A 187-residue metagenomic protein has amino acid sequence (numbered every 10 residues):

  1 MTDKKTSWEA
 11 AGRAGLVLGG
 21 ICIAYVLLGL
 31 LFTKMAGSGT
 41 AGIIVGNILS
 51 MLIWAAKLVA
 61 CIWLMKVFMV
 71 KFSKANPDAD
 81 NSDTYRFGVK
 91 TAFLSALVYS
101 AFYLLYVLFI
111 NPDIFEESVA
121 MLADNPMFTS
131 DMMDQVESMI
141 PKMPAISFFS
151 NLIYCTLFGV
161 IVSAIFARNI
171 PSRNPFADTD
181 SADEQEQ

Functional and structural regions predicted by a protein language model:
M1-F68, E186-Q187: Transmembrane alpha-helical insertion/packing segments
L52-V59, Y106, F148-T156: Hydrophobic alpha-helical transmembrane segments of multi-pass membrane proteins
W63-D83: Membrane-helix interface/capping segments
F87-F109: C-terminal halves and exits of single transmembrane alpha-helices
A101-M127: Functional transmembrane-helix hotspots
A120-P126, F176-Q187: Short, highly charged, low-complexity non-transmembrane loops/tails of multi-pass membrane proteins
S130-V160: Hydrophobic alpha-helical transmembrane segments
V162-A182: Cytosolic juxtamembrane helix at the C-terminal end of the final transmembrane segment
